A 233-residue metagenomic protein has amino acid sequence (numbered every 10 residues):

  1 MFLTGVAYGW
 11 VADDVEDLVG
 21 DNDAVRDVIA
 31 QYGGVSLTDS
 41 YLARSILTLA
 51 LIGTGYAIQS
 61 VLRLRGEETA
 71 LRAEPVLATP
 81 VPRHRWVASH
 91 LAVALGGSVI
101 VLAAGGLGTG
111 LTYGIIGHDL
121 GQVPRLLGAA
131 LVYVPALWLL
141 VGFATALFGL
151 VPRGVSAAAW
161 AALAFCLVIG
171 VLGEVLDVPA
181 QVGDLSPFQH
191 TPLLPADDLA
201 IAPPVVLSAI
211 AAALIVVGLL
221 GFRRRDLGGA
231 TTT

Functional and structural regions predicted by a protein language model:
T4-D23, T54, A104-I115: Extracellular/periplasmic helix-exit of transmembrane alpha-helices
A7-G33, A158-T233: Terminal transmembrane helical anchor/hairpin motif
V11, T54-A57, A104, G108 (+3 more regions): Hydrophobic/aromatic residues in alpha-helical transmembrane segments
S40-L64: Long, hydrophobic alpha-helical segments
I58-L77: Transmembrane helix boundary and interhelical loop/hinge segments in multi-pass membrane proteins
P82-L95: Membrane-interface alpha-helices at helix entry/exit sites of multi-pass transporters
A92-T145, V205-S208: Secretory targeting signals
V134-V168: A structural motif at transmembrane helix-loop-helix junctions in multipass membrane proteins
